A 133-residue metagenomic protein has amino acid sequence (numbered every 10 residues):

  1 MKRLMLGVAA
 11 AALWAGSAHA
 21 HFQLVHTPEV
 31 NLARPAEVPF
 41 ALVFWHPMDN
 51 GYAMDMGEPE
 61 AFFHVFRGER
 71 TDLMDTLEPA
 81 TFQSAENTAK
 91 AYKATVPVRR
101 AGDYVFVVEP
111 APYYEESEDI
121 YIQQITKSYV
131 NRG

Functional and structural regions predicted by a protein language model:
L4-W14: Sec-dependent N-terminal signal peptides
W14-A20: Sec/Tat signal peptide C-region and signal peptidase I cleavage site
H21-G133: N-terminal soluble domains immediately following signal/targeting peptides that reside in extracytoplasmic
